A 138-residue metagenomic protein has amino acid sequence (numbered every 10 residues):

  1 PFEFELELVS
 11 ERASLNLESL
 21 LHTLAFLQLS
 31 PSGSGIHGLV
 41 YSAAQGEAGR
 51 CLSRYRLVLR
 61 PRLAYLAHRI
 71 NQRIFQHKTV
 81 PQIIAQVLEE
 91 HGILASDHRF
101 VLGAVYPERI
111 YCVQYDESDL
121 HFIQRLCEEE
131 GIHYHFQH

Functional and structural regions predicted by a protein language model:
P1-H138: Amphipathic alpha-helical and helix-coil boundary elements used as assembly and membrane-proximal scaffolds
